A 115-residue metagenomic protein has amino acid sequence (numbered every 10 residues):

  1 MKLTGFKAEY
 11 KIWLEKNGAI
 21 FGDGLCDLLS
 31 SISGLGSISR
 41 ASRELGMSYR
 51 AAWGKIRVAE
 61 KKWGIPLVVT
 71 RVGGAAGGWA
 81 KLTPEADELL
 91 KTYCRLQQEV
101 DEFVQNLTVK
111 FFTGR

Functional and structural regions predicted by a protein language model:
T4-N17: Short, Lys/Arg-enriched N-terminal segment that forms or immediately precedes the first helix of a structured domain
L35-S42: Short helix-boundary/capping micro-motifs
G46-M47: Central "turn" residue of the DNA-binding helix-turn-helix
K55: Residues within the DNA-recognition helix of helix-turn-helix
K61-P66: Residue cluster at the C-terminal edge of the helix-turn-helix DNA-binding motif
T70-R95: Basic, amphipathic "hinge/linker" alpha-helix immediately C-terminal to the N-terminal HTH DNA-binding motif
L89-F111: Alpha-helical linker/hinge and terminal dimerization helices associated with HTH transcriptional regulators
